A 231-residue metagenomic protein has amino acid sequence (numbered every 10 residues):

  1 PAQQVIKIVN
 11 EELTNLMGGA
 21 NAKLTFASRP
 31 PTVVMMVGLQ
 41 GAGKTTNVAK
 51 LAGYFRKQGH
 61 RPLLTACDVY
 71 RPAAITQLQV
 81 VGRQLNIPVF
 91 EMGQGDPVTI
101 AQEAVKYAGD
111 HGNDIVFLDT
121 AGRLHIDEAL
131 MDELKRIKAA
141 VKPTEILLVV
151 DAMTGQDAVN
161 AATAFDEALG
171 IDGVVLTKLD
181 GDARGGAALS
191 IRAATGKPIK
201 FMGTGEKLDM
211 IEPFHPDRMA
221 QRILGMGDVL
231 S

Functional and structural regions predicted by a protein language model:
P1-C67, A74-Q94, I100-L118: Primarily NTPase-proximal linker/entry elements flanking Walker-type ATP/GTP-binding cores
V69-Y70, A152: Short glycine-enriched loops at secondary-structure junctions
P72-I75, I126-D127: Conserved D-loop-proximal element of ABC-family nucleotide-binding domains
M92-D96, V149-A152: Short beta->alpha junction loops
Q102-V105, N113, H125, M131-A139 (+1 more regions): Conserved phosphate-handling catalytic cores of large alpha/beta enzymes
A121-R123: Short glycine-rich anion-binding loops that position phosphate/pyrophosphate groups of nucleotides and phosphorylated
